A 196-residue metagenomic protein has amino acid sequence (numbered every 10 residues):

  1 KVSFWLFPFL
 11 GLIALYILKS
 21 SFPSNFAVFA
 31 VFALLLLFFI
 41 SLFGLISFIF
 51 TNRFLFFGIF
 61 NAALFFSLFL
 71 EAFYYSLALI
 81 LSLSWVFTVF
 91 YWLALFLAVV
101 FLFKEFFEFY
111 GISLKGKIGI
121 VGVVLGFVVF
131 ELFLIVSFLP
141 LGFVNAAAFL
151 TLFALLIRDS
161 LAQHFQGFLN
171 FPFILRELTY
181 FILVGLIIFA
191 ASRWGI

Functional and structural regions predicted by a protein language model:
K1, I40-F54, V99-L114, R158-F168: C-terminal ends of transmembrane helices
K1-W85: Membrane-interface helix-loop-helix junctions at boundaries between adjacent transmembrane segments
F7-L18, E71-L83, A94-L114, F133-P140: Membrane-helix boundary elements
S20-S24, E131-L152: Short alpha-helical packing/oligomerization segments
V28-L37, T88-A98, V144-L155: Hydrophobic core segments of alpha-helical transmembrane domains in multi-pass membrane proteins
S84-W92, Y110-G126, L141-A146: A loop-to-helix transmembrane entry motif
L125-V129, A146-L161: Hydrophobic alpha-helical membrane segments
F173-W194: Final/C-terminal transmembrane alpha-helix of multipass membrane proteins
